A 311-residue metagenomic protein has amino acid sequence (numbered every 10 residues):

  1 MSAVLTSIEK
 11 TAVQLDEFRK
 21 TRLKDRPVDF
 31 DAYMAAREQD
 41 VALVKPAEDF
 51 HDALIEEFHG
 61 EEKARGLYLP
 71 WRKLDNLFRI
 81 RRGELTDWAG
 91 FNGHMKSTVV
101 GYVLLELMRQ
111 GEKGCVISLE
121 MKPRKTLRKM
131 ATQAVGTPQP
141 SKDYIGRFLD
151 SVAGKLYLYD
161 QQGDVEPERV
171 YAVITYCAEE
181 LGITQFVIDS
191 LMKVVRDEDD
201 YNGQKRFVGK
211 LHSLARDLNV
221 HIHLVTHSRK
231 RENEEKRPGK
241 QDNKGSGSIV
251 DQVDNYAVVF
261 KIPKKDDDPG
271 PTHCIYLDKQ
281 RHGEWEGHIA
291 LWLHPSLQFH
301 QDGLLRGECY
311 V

Functional and structural regions predicted by a protein language model:
M1-R82, D150-A153, L214, H288 (+1 more regions): Core recognition of P-loop NTPase motor domains used across DNA-transaction enzymes
S2-T21, V28-D31, D52, R65 (+2 more regions): Conserved inter-motif catalytic segment of the P-loop NTP-binding fold
A3-D16, P27-Y33, K45-P46, Y171 (+3 more regions): C-terminal regions of RecA-like/P-loop NTPase motor modules
A35-T137: The Walker A/P-loop phosphate-binding site
T86-W88, C115-I117, Y157-Y159, H223 (+2 more regions): Hydrophobic/aromatic beta-strand patches that form the interior of the parallel beta-sheet core in alpha/beta enzyme
V103, K125-M130, V173, K210 (+2 more regions): Alpha-helical scaffold elements adjacent to nucleotide-binding pockets in ATP/GTP-utilizing enzyme cores
L119-M121, V220, L224-H227: Conserved H-loop
I183-L224: Helical hairpin unit composed of two closely spaced alpha helices linked by a short loop
